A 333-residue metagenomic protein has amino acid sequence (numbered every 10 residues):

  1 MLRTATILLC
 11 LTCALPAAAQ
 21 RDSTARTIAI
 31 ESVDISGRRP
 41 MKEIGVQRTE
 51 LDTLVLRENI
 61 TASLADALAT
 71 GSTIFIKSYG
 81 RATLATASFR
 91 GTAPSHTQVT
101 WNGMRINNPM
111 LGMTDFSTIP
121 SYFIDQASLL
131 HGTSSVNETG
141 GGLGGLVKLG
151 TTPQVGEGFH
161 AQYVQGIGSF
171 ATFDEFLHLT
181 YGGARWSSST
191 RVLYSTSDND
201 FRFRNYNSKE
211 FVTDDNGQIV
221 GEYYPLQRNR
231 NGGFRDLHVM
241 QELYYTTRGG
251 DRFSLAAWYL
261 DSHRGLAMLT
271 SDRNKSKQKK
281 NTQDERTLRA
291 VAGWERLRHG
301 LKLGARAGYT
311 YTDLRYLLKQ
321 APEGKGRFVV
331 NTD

Functional and structural regions predicted by a protein language model:
I30-T61, T86, P94-T97, A127: N-terminal periplasmic "start-of-domain" segments of outer-membrane beta-barrel proteins
A65-N108: Extracytoplasmic beta-strand/coil segments of soluble accessory domains associated with Gram-negative outer-membrane
L68, A127-S128, V147-L149: Non-catalytic regulatory/gating segments with a bias toward low-complexity or hydrophobic composition
P94, Q154-G156, G183-W186, T246-G250 (+1 more regions): Outer-membrane beta-barrel channels and translocator barrels
M104-G132: Short acidic/polar hinge/loop motifs at secondary-structure boundaries that mediate gating or recognition
F159-Y163, S188-V192, F253-L255, L301-A307: Transmembrane beta-strands of outer-membrane beta-barrel proteins
S169-T196, S208-H263, R286-L288: Transmembrane beta-barrel wall of Gram-negative outer-membrane proteins
F201, R230-D236, T246, G250-H299 (+2 more regions): Flexible loop and strand-edge segments within Gram-negative outer membrane beta-barrel domains
